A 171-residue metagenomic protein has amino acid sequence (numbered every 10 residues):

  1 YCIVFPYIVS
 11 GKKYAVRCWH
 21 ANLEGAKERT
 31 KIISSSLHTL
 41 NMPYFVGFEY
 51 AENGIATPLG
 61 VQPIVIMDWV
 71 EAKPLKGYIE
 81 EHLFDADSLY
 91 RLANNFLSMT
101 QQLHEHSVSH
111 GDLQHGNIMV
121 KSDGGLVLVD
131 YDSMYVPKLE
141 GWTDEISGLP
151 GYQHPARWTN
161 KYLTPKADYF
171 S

Functional and structural regions predicted by a protein language model:
C2-G47, A51, P58: ATP-binding glycine-rich loop module of kinase domains
V46-L92: Conserved structural core of kinase catalytic domains
T100, H104-K121: Catalytic-loop of the protein kinase fold
D130-Y135: Activation of the activation-loop gatekeeper triad in protein kinase-fold domains
G141-R157: Conserved activation segment of eukaryotic-like protein kinases, specifically the C-terminal portion of the activation
A156-K166: Conserved end of the kinase activation segment
